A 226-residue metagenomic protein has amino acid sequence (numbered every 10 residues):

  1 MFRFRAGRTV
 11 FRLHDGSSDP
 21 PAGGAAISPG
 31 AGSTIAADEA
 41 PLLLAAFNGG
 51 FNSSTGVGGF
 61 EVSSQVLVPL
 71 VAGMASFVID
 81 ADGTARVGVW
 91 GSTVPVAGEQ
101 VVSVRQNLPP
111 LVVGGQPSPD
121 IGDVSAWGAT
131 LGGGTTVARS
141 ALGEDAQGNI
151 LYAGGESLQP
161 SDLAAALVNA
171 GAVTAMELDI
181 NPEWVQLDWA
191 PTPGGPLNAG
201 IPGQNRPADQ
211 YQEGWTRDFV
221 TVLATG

Functional and structural regions predicted by a protein language model:
M1-F2, V10, S76-I79, L142: Broad, structure-driven detector of short, well-ordered beta-strand segments within folded domains
M1-V68: Zymogen propeptides
T9, G83-A85, N149-I150: Hydrophobic residues embedded in beta-strands of well-ordered beta-sheets
S17-P20, S92-V96, G154-Q159: Short, solvent-exposed aromatic-acidic interface loops
P29-G56, V112-S125, L178-P191: A short, charged
S33-A37, S64-V68, M74-S76, G98-Q100 (+3 more regions): A generic local secondary-structure boundary/capping motif
L43, F47-P117, G122: Active-site-adjacent helix-turn-beta-strand microarchitecture at beta-sheet edges that either contains or buttresses
G88, V113-P117, T130-G226: Extended C-terminal subregions enriched in glycine
